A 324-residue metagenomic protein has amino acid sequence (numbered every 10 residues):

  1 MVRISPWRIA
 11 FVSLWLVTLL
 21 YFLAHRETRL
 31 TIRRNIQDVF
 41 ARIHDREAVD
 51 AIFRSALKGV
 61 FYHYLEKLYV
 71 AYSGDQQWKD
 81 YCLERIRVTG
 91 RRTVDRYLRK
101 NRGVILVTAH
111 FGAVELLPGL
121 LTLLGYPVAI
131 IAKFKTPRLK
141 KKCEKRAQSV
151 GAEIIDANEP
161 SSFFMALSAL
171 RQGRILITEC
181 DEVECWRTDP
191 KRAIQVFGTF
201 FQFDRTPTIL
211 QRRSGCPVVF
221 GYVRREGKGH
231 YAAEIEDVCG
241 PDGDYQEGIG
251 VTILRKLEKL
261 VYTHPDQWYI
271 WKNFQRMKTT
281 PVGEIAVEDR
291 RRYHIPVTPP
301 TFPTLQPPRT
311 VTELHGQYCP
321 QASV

Functional and structural regions predicted by a protein language model:
M1-T108, A152, T298-V311, H315-Y318 (+1 more regions): Membrane-anchoring hydrophobic helices of lipid-metabolizing enzymes
F22, E84, V107, K133 (+3 more regions): A generic secondary-structure micro-motif detector that highlights 1-2 residue hydrophobic/ambivalent hotspots embedded
R29, K133-P137, F200-D204: Active-site metal-coordination segments of metallo-dependent hydrolases
I32, A56, K142-C143, T206 (+1 more regions): Hydrophobic alpha-helical segments typical of transmembrane helices and their membrane-interface/capping positions
R42, R46, L123, P127 (+2 more regions): Non-catalytic C-terminal accessory region of glycerolipid acyltransferases and related lyso-lipid remodeling enzymes
Y64, V70, K100-E159, Q172 (+1 more regions): Catalytic core of membrane glycerolipid acyltransferases/transacylases, capturing the structured, soluble-facing
E84-V88, F111, T136, D156-P160 (+2 more regions): A conditional alpha-helix N-cap/helix-loop micro-motif detector
T89-R91, I131-K133, A157, E236-V238 (+1 more regions): Conserved beta-strand termini and adjacent loop/short-helix elements that scaffold enzyme active sites in alpha/beta
